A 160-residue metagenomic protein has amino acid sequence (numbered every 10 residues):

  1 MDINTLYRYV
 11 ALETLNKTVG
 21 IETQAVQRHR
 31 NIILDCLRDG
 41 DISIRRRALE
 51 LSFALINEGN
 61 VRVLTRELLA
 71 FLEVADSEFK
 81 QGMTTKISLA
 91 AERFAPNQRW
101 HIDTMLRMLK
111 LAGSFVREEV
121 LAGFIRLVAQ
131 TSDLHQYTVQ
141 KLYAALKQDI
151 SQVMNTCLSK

Functional and structural regions predicted by a protein language model:
M1-K160: Extended alpha-solenoid helical-repeat scaffolds
